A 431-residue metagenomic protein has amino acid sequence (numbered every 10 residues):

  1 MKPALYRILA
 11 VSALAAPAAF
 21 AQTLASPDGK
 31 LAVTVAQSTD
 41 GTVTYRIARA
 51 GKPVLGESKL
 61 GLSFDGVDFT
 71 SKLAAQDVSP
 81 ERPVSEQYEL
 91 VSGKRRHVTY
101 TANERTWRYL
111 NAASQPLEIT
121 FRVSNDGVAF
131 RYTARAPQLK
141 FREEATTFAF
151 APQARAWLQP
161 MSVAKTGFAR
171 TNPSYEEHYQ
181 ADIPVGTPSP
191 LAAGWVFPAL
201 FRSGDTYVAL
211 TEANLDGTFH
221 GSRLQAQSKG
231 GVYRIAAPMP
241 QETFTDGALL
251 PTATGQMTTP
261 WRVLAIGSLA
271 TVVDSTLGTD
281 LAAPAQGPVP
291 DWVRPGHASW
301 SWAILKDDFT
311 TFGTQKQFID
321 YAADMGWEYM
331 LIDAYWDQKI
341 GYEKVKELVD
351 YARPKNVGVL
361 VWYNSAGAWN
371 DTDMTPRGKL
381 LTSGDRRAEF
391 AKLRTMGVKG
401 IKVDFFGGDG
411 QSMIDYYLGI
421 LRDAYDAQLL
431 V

Functional and structural regions predicted by a protein language model:
A4-F20: Gram-negative bacterial Sec-dependent N-terminal signal peptides
T23-G278: N-terminal accessory beta-strand-rich subdomains and adjacent acidic, glycine-rich linkers that precede catalytic cores
E118-I119, L249-T252, F318-I319, L348 (+2 more regions): Generic recognition of flexible, low-complexity loop/linker segments
V128-F130, F148-F150, W261-A265, H297-W302 (+5 more regions): Long, contiguous hydrophobic alpha-helical segments, chiefly transmembrane helices and signal peptides
W157-Q159, T211, W300-W302, W336 (+2 more regions): Tryptophan-centered motif/residue detector
S189, P198-L200, I319, V349 (+1 more regions): Short amphipathic alpha-helical segments and helix-helix/interface helices
T254-Y329: An acidic-aromatic substrate-binding cleft motif
D333-V431: Aromatic- and carboxylate-enriched substrate-binding clefts and catalytic-loop regions of carbohydrate-active enzymes
